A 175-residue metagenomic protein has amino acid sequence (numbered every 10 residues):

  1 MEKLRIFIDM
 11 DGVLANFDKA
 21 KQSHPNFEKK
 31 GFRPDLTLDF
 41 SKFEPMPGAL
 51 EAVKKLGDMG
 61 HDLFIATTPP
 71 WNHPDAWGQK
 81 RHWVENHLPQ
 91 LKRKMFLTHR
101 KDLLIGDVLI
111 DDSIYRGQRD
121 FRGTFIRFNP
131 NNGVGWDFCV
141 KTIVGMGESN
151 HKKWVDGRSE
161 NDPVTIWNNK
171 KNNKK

Functional and structural regions predicted by a protein language model:
M1-F43: Active-site neighborhood of HAD-like aspartate-dependent phosphohydrolases
M1-I8, G157-K175: Non-catalytic pre-domain segments flanking phosphatase-related domains
R5, K94-F121: Conserved Lys-Pro-Asp/Glu-containing loop-to-beta segment of HAD-superfamily phosphomonoesterases, centered on
A15-D18, L63-I65, N72-A76, L103-G106 (+2 more regions): Short catalytic/ligand-binding loop motif for oxyanion handling, primarily in non-cytosolic enzymes, centered on
E44, A49-G78, V84: Substrate-recognition element of Asp-dependent hydrolases with the DxDx(T/V) motif
H82-F96: Structural recognition of alpha->loop->beta junctions
V108-G145: Acidic, Mg2+-coordinating phosphoryl-transfer loop and its flanking beta/alpha structural elements, shared across
